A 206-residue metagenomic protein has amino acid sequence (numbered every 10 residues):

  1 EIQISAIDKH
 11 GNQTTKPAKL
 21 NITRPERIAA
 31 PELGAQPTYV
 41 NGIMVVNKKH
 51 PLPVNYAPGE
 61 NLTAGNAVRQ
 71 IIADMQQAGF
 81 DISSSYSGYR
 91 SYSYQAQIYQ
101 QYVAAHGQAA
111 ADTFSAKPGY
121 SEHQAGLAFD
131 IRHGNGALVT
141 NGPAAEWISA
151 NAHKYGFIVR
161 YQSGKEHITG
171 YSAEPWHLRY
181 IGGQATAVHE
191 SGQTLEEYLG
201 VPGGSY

Functional and structural regions predicted by a protein language model:
Q13-A18: Extracellular and select intracellular beta-sandwich modules with Ser/Thr-enriched, small-residue motifs on
K19-Y206: Extracytoplasmic cell-surface/polysaccharide-interacting catalytic and binding patches
